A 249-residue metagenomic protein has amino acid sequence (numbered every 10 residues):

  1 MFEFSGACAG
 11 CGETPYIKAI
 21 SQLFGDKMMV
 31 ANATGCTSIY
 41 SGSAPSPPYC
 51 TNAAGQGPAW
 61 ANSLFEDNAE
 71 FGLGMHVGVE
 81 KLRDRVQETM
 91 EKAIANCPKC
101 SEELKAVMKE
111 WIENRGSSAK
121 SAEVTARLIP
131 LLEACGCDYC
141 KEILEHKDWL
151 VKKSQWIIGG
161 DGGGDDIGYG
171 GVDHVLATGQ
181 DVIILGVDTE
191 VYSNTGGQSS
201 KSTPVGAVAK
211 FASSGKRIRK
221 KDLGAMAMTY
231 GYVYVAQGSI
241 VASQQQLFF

Functional and structural regions predicted by a protein language model:
M1-A7, D67-G72, K153-I158, A236: Glycine- and acidic
F2-P45: N-terminal amphipathic, basic-rich helices that act as targeting or association modules
G12-L23, K141-E142, D166-V172, Q246-F249: Short alpha-helical segments and helix-capping/turn motifs at coil-helix boundaries
E13, A19, P48-N52, C140-D148 (+2 more regions): Long, structured ligand/cofactor-binding scaffold of large enzymes
M29-S38, P45, K81, E88-T89 (+4 more regions): Carboxylate/His-rich catalytic cores and anion/metal-binding grooves
T34, S38-F65: Terminal amphipathic helices with adjacent charged low-complexity linkers/tails
F65-D138, E142: N-terminal leader/propeptide and maturation segments of large enzyme subunits in energy/redox metabolism and hydrolases
C137, V151-I157, G162-V182, V187-F249: Glycine-rich ThDP/TPP pyrophosphate-binding loop and its adjacent helix/strand module within ThDP-dependent enzymes
